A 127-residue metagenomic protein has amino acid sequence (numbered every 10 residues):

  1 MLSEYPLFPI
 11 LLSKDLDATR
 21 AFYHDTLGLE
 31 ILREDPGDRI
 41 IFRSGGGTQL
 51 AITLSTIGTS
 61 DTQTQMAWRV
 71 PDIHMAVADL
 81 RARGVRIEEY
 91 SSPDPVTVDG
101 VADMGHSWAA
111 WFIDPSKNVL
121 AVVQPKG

Functional and structural regions predicted by a protein language model:
M1-D17, T64-M66, V123-G127: N-terminal beta-strand motif that seeds the catalytic metal site of vicinal oxygen chelate
M1-L2, W68, R81-G127: Vicinal oxygen chelate
F8-I10, I41, A51, Q65-A67 (+1 more regions): Short aromatic/hydrophobic contact patches that present stacked aromatics for nucleic-acid/ligand binding
I10-Q49: Core segments of cupin and vicinal oxygen chelate
D15-L16, V70-H74: Helix N-cap motif at beta-to-alpha junctions
H24-T26, A78-G84: Short amphipathic alpha-helices in soluble, non-transmembrane regions that often serve as interface/regulatory elements
G47-A51, T59-S60: Short, charged/polar, Gly/Pro-enriched secondary-structure boundary elements
